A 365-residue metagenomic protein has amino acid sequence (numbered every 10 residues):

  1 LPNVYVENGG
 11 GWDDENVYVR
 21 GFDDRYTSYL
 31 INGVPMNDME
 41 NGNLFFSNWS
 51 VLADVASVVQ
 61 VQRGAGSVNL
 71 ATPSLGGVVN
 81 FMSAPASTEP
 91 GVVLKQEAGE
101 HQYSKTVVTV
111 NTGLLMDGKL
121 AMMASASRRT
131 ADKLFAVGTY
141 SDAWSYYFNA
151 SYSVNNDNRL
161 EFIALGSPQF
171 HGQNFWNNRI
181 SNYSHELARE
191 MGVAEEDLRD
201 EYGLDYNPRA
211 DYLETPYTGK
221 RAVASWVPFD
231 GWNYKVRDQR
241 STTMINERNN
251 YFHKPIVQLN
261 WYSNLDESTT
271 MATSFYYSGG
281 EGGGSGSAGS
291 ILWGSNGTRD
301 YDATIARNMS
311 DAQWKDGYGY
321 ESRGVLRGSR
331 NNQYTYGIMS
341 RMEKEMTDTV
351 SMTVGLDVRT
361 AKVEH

Functional and structural regions predicted by a protein language model:
L1, E15-Y18, L30, F46-V51 (+3 more regions): N-terminal periplasmic accessory domains that precede and gate Gram-negative outer-membrane beta-barrel machines
L1-P35, S57: Extracytoplasmic beta-strand/coil segments of soluble accessory domains associated with Gram-negative outer-membrane
V6, P35-R63, M82: Short acidic/polar hinge/loop motifs at secondary-structure boundaries that mediate gating or recognition
D13, D24, M36, A84 (+7 more regions): Structural signature of outer-membrane beta-barrel domains
E15, G77, P90-V92, S104-V108 (+3 more regions): Hydrophobic, lipid-facing positions within transmembrane beta-strands of outer-membrane proteins
D24, L115-D117, S153-D157, D266-S268 (+1 more regions): Outer-membrane beta-barrel channels and translocator barrels
G91, A98-T130, F135-F175, I180-T218 (+1 more regions): Transmembrane beta-barrel wall of Gram-negative outer-membrane proteins
F252-H365: Face-selective signature of the C-terminal outer-membrane beta-barrel domain
